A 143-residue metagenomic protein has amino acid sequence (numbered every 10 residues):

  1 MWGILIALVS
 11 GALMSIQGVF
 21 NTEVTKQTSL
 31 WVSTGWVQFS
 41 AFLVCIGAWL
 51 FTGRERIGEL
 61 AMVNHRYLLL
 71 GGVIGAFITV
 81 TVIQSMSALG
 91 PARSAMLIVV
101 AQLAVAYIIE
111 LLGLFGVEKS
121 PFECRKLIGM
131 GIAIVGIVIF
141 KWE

Functional and structural regions predicted by a protein language model:
M1-Q27, F77, T81, V135: Glycine-/small-residue-enriched transmembrane alpha-helix faces in small-molecule transporters and effluxers
M1-V9, K26, F42-Y67, L112 (+2 more regions): Membrane-interface interhelical linkers
M14-S15, G71-T79, Q102-L103, K141: Transmembrane alpha-helical core positions of polytopic small-molecule transporters
E23, Q27, L50, Q84 (+4 more regions): Membrane-interface helix caps of multi-pass small-molecule transporters
K26-V32, T81-V100: Structural motif at transmembrane-helix junctions in multi-pass transporters
W36-V37, L70, L97-I98, R125-I128: Hydrophobic core positions of alpha-helical segments in small-molecule transporters and transporter systems
S40-V44, L97-L112, G131: Alpha-helical transmembrane segments of compact multi-pass small-molecule transporters, enriched in specific families
F122-K141: Hydrophobic transmembrane alpha-helices of multi-pass small-molecule transport proteins
